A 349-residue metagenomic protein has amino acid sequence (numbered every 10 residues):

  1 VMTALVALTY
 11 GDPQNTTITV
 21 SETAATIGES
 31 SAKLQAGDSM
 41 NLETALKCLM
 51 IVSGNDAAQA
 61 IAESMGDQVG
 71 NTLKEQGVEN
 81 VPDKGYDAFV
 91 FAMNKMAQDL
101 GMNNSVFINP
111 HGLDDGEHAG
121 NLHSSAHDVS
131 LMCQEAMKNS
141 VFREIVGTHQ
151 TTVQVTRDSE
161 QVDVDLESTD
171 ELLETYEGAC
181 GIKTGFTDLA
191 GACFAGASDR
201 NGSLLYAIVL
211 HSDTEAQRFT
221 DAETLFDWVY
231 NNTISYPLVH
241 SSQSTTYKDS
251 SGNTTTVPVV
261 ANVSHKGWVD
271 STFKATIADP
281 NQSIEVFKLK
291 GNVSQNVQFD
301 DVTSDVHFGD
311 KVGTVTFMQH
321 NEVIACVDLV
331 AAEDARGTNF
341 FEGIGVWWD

Functional and structural regions predicted by a protein language model:
V1-H127, L131-C133, M137-S140: Active-site-adjacent loops and short helices of periplasmic peptidoglycan-processing enzymes
N103, G120-D349: Domain-terminus/edge residues, biased toward the C-terminal soluble/receptor-binding domains of extracytoplasmic
